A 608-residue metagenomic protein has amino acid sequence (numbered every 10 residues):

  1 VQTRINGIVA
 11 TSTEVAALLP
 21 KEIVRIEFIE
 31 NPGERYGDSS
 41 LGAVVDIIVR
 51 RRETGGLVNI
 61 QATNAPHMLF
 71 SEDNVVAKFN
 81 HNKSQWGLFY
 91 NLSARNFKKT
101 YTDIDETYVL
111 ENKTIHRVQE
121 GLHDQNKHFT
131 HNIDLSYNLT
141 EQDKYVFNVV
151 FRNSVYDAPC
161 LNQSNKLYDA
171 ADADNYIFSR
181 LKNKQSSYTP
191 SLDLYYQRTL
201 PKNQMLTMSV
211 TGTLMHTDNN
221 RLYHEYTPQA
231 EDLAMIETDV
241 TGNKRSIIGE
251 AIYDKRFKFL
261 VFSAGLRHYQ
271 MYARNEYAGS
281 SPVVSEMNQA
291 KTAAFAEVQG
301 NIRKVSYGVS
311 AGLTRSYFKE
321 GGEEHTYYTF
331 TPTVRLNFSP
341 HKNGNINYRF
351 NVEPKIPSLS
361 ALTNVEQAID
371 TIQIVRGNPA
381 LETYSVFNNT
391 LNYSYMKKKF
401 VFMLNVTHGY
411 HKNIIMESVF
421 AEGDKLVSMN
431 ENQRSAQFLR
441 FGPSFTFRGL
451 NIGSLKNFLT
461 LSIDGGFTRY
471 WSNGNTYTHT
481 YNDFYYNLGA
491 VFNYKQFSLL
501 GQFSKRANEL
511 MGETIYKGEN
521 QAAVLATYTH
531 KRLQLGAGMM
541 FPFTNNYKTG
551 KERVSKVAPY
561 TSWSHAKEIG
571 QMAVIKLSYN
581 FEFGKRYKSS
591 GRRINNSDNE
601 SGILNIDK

Functional and structural regions predicted by a protein language model:
V1-N165, L181-H216, N243, I247 (+12 more regions): Membrane-proximal, glycine/serine-rich, low-complexity loop/turn segments characteristic of large bacterial
I26, E431-Q437, F441, L455-T527 (+1 more regions): C-terminal extracellular loops and terminal segments of Gram-negative outer membrane beta-barrel proteins
G56-P66, A311-E320, G377, N389 (+4 more regions): Transmembrane beta-strand segments that form the barrel wall of outer-membrane beta-barrel proteins
Q61-T63, R117-H123, A173-K182, E231-D239 (+7 more regions): Extracellular loop and loop/strand-boundary signature of outer-membrane beta-barrel proteins
K99-T114, P159-Y176, N219-T227, R274-V283 (+10 more regions): Outer-membrane beta-barrel translocator domains and adjoining extracellular loop/strand segments of Gram-negative
T130-D157, L181-E323, T329, S339 (+4 more regions): Face-selective signature of the C-terminal outer-membrane beta-barrel domain
Y384, N413-V419, S428-T446: Signature for the C-terminal beta-barrel architecture of outer-membrane proteins
